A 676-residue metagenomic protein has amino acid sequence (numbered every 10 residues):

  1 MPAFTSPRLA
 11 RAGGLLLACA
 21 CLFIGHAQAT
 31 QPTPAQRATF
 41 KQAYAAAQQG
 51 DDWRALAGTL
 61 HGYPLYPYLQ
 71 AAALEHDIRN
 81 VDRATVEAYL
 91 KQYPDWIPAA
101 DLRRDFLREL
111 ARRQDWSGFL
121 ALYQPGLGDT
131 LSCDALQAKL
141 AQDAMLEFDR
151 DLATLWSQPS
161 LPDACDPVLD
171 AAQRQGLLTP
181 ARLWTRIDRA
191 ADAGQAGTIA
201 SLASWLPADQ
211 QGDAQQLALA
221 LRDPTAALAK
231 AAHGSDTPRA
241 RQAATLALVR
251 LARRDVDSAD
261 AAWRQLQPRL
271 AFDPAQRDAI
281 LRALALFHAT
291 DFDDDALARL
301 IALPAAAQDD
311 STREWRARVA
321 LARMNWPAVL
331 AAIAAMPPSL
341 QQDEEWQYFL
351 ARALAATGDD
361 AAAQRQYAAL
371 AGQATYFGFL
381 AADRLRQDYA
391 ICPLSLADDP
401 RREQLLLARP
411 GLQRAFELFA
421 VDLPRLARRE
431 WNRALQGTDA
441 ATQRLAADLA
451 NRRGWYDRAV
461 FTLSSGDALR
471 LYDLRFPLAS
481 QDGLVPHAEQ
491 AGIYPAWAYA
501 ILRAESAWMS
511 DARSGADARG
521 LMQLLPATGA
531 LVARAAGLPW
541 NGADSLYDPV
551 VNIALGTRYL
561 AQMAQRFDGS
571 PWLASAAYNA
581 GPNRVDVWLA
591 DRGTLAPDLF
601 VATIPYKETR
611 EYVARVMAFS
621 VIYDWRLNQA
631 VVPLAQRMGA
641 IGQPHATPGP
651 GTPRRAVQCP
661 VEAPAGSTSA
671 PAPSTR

Functional and structural regions predicted by a protein language model:
G13-I24: Bacterial N-terminal signal peptides
T30-T39, G50, H61-Y68, N80-V81 (+19 more regions): Generic helix N-cap/helix-start motif at coil->alpha-helix transitions
A38-Q49, R189, A243-R254, P410-L426 (+1 more regions): Alpha-helical segment of the N-proximal tetratricopeptide repeat
D52-A57, D82-K91, D115-P125, L146-S157 (+10 more regions): Alpha-helical repeat scaffolds
Y66, A71, Q265-P268, F272 (+6 more regions): Catalytic glycan-binding domains that act on GlcNAc-containing polysaccharides
L74-E75, R103-R108, L281-D293, L300-P338: Alpha-helical adaptor scaffolds
H76, N80, E109, R113 (+7 more regions): Structural motif corresponding to the intra-repeat A-B loop/turn of tetratricopeptide repeats
